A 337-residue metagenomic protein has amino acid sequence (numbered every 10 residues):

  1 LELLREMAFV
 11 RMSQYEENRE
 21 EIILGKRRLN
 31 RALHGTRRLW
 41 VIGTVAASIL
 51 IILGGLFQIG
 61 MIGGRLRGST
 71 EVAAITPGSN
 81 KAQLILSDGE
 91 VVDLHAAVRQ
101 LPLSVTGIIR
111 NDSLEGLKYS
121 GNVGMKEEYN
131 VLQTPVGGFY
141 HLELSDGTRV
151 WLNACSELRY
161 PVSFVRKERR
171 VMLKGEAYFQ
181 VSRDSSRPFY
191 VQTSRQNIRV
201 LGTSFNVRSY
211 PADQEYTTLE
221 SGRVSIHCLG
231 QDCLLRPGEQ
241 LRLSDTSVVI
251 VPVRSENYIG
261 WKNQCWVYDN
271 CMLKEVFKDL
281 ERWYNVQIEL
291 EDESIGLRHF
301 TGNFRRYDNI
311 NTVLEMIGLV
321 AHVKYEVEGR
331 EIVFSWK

Functional and structural regions predicted by a protein language model:
L1-E6: N-terminal amphipathic alpha-helical interaction or autoinhibitory segments
A8-G43: Positively biased amphipathic helices and basic secretion/translocation or surface-docking motifs that either flank
R31, R37-V45, G55-K337: A residue-level detector for the "anchor" residue at the start of short, highly conserved motifs
I51-I52: Hydrophobic core
